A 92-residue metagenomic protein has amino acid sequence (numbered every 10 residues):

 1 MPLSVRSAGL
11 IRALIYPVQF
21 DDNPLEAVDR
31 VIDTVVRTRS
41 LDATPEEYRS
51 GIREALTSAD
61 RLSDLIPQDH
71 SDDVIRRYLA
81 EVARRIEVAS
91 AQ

Functional and structural regions predicted by a protein language model:
M1-D33, A83: Short terminal alpha-helical segments
P2, N23-E26, A43, E47 (+1 more regions): Alpha-helix boundary/N-cap detector
V31-D72: Extended alpha-helical scaffolding segments
D64-Q92: Amphipathic alpha-helical binding modules
